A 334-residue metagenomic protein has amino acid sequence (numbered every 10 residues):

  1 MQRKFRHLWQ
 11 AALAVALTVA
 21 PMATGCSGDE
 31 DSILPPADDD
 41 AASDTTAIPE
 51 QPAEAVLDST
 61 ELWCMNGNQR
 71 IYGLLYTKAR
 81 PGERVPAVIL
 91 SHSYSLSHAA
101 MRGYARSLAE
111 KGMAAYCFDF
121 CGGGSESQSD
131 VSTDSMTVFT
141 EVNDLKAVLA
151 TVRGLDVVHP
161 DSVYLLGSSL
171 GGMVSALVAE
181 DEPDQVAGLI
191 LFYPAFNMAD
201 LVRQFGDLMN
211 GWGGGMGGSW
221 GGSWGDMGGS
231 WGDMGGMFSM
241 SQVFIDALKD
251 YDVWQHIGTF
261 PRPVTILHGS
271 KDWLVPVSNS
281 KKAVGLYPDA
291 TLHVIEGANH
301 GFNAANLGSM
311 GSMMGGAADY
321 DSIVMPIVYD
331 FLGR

Functional and structural regions predicted by a protein language model:
T45-G82: N-terminal cap/lid segment of alpha/beta-hydrolase-fold proteins
V85, H92-L96, S270: Active-site glycine-rich loops that stabilize anionic/oxyanionic intermediates across multiple enzyme folds
Y94-R106, F120, S278: The serine-hydrolase catalytic nucleophile loop
A100, D134-D156: Alpha/beta-hydrolase active-site loop
S107-Q128: Conserved alpha/beta-hydrolase
L177, D181-V243: Hydrolase active-site cap/lid region
F260-P261, I266-H268, D272: Short beta-strand/loop motif that positions the catalytic acidic residue of the alpha/beta-hydrolase fold
F302, N306-R334: Catalytic active-site module of serine/aspartate enzymes centered on a nucleophile-bearing elbow/loop
